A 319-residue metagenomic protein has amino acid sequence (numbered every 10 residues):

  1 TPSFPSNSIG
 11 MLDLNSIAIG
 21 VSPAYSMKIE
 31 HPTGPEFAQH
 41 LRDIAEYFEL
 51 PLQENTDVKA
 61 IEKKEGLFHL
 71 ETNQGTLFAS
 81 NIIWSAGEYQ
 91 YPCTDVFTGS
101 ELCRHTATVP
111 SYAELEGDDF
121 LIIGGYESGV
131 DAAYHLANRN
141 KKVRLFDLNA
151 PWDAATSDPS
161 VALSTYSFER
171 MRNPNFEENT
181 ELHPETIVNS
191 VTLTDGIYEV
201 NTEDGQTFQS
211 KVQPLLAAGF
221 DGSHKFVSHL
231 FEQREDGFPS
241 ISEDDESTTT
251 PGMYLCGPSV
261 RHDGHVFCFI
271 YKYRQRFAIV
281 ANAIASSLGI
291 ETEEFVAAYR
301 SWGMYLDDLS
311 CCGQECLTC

Functional and structural regions predicted by a protein language model:
T1-A38, F146-S164: Glycine-rich active-site loop/strand segments that organize a redox cofactor
T33-F37, N81-R139, E235-D244: Glycine-rich dinucleotide-binding loop and its adjacent helix/turn
G34-L52, V58, Y89-Q90, S167-L182 (+1 more regions): Helical element adjacent to the flavin cofactor pocket in flavoenzyme catalytic cores
V58, T76-Y89, I122-I123, Q209-D221: Short hydrophobic core segments
A60, N138-E232, T292-G303: A Rossmann-like FAD-binding core segment of flavoenzymes
E101-E114, A218-F267: FAD-site-proximal beta/loop scaffold in flavoenzymes
I122-I123, L145, L255: Hydrophobic Val/Ile/Leu positions in short beta-strands of Rossmann-like dinucleotide-binding domains
H135, L255-A297, G303: A conserved FAD-binding loop/helix module that cradles the flavin
